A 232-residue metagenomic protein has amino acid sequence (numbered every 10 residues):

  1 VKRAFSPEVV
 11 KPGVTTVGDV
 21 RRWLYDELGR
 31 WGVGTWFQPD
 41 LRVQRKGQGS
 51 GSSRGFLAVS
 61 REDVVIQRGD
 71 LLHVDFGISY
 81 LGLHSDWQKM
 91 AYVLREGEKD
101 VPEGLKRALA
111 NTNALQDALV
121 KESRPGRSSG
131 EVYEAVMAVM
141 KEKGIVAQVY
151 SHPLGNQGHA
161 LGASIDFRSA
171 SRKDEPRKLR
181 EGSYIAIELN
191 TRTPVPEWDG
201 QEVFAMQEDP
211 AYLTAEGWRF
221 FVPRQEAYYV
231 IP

Functional and structural regions predicted by a protein language model:
V1-P232: Active-site neighborhoods and metal-handling regions in enzymes and metal-associated proteins
